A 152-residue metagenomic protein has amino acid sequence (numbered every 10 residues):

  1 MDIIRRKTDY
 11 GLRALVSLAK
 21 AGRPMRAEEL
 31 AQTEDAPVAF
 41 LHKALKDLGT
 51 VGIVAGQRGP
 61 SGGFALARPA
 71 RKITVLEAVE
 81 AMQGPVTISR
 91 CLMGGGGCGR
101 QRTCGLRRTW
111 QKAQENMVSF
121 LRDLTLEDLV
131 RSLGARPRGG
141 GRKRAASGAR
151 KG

Functional and structural regions predicted by a protein language model:
D2, R6-A39, A55: N-terminal helix-turn-helix DNA-binding core of bacterial DNA-binding proteins
L15, L45-K46: Short, hydrophobic-biased segments on the C-terminal half of alpha helices that form "recognition helices"
Q32, G49-T50: Alpha-helical residues within the helix-turn-helix
G52-A67: Beta-hairpin "wing" of winged helix-turn-helix
A70-G95, L106-N116: Conserved segment of winged-helix/HTH DNA-binding domains
G96-G152: C-terminal regulatory/oligomerization modules of transcriptional regulators
